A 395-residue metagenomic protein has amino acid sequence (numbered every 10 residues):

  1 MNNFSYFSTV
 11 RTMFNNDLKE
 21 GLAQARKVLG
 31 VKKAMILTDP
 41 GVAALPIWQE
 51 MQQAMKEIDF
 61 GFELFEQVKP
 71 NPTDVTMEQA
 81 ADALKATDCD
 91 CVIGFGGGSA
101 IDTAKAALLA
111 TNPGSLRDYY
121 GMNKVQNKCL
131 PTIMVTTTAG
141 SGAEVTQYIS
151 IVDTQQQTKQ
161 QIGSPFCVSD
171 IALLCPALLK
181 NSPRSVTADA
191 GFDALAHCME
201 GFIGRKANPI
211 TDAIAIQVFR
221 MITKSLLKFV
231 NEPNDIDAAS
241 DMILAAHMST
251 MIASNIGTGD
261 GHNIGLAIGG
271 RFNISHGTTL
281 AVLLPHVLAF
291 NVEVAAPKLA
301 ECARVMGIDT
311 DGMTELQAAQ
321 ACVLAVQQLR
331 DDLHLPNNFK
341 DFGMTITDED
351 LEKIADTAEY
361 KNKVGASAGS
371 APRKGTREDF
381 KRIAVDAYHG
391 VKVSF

Functional and structural regions predicted by a protein language model:
M1-L29: N-terminal amphipathic/basic leader segments beginning at the initiator methionine
K19-M35, Q53-I58, A86-T87: Glycine-rich phosphate/diphosphate-binding loops that line cofactor/substrate pockets in enzymes
M35-I36, C91-I93, I133: Conserved beta-strand elements of the Class I
A43-S115, N123-K124, K228-A239: N-terminal small/polar loop signature for handling phosphorylated ligands or for N-terminal nucleophile
A110-A207, K298-V305: A glycine/threonine-rich phosphate-anchoring loop and its flanking beta-alpha core in nucleotide/phosphate-binding
F166, L299, D309-F395: C-terminal charged capping/lid subdomain of soluble metabolic enzymes
G201-Q328: Active-site segments that bind and position negatively charged phosphate/pyrophosphate groups
